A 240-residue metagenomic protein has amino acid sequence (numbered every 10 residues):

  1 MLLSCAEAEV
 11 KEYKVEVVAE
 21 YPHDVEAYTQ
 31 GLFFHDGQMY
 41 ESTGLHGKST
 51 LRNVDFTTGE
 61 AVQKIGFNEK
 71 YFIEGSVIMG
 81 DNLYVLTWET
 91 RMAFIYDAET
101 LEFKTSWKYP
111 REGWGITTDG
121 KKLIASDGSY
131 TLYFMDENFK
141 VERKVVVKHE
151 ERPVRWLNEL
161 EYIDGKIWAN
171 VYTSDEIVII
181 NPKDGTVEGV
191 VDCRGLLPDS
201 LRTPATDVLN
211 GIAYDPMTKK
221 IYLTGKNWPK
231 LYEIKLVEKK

Functional and structural regions predicted by a protein language model:
L2-S4: C-terminal motif of bacterial Sec signal peptides marking the signal peptidase cleavage site
A8-E26, F56-V62: A short helix->beta-strand "capping" segment at the edge of beta-propeller domains
V18-T50, K64-V77, W114-G115, G225-P229: Beta-strand-rich domains and repeat architectures in extracellular enzymes and scaffolds, especially beta-propellers
E20-V25, K64-E69, K104-R111, V145-R152 (+2 more regions): Surface loop/turn motifs at the tips and blade-to-blade linkers of beta-strand repeat domains
T29, L157, P204-Y214: Signature of short aromatic-glycine-proline-rich micro-motifs recurring in repeat-based ectodomains
D36-G37, G80-N82, G120-K121, D164-G165 (+1 more regions): Short coil/turn segments that connect the beta-strands within blades of beta-propeller domains
E41-L45, L83-T90, A125-S129, A169-T173 (+1 more regions): Conserved beta-strand positions in repeat-built beta-propeller and related beta-rich domains
V54-G59, D97-L101, D136-K140, N181-G185 (+1 more regions): Short loop/turn segments that connect beta-strands within beta-propeller blades
